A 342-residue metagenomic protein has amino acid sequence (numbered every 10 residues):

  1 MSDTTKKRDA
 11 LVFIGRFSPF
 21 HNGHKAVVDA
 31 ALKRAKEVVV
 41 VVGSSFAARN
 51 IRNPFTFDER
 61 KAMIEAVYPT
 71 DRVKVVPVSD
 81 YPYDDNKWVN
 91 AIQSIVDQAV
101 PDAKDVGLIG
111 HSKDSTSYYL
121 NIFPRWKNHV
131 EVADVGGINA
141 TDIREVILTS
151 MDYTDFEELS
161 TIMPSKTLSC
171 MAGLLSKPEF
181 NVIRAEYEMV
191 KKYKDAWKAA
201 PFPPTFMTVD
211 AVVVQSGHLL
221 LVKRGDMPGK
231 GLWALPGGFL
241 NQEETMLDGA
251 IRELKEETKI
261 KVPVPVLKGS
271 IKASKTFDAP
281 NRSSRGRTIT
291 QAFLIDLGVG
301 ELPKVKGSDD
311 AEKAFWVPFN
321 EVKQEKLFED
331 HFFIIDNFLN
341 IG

Functional and structural regions predicted by a protein language model:
M1-K192: Nucleotidyltransferase catalytic core that binds NTPs
H21, P236, L254: Conserved G/P- and acidic residue-centered "switch" motifs that form tight phosphate/ATP-binding loops in soluble
V41-F46, G229-G237: Short, conserved active-site loops that position catalytic residues or coordinate cofactors/metal ions across diverse
N90-Q98, V106, G137-T141, D155-R184 (+6 more regions): Functional cleft and adjacent loop/helix regions within the main domain that mediate ligand binding or catalysis
D102, G137, T205, R287-I289 (+1 more regions): A short, structural micro-pattern
G110-D114, R224-G225, Q291: Short, well-ordered beta-to-alpha junction loops that form the rim of enzyme active sites and present histidine/acidic
K191-L235, V262, L297: N-terminal strand-loop-strand
F239-N337: Unchanged
